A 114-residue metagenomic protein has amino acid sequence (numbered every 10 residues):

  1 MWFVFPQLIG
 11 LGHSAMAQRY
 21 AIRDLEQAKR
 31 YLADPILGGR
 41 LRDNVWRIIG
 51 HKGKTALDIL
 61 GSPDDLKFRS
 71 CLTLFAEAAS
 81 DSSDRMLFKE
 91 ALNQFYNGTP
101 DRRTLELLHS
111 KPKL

Functional and structural regions predicted by a protein language model:
M1-L25: Hydrophobic/aromatic-rich, well-ordered segments within soluble, folded domains that form packed cores
F3-F5, F68, F75, F88 (+1 more regions): Phenylalanine-focused residue identity feature
G10-M16, E77-L87: Short helix-capping/linker segments at secondary-structure and domain boundaries
A21-R40, R102, H109: C-terminal end-helix/capping segment
R30-S80: Mid-chain, well-packed structural core segment of small domains
S80-L114: Charged phosphate-binding loop/patch that engages nucleotide di/tri-phosphates or the phosphate backbone of nucleic
